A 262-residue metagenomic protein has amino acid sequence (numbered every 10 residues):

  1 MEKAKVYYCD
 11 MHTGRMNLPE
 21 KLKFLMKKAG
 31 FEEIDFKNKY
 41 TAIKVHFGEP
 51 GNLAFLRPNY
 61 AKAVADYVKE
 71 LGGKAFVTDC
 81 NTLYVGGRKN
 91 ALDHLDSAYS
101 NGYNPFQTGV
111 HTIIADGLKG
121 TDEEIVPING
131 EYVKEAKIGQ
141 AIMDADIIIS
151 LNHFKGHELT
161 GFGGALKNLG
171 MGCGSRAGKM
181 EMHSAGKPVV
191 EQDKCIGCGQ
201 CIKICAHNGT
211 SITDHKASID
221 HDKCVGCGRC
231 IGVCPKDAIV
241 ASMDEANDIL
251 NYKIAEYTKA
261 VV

Functional and structural regions predicted by a protein language model:
E2-Y60, Y67-D79, Y84-V262: Extended, low-polarity segments enriched in aliphatic/aromatic residues
